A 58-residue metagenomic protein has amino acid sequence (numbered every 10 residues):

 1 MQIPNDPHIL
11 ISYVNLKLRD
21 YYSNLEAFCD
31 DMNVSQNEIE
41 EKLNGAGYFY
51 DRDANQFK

Functional and structural regions predicted by a protein language model:
M1-D20, N24: N-terminal acidic leader/helix
F28-C29: Short alpha-helical "recognition helix" segments of helix-turn-helix
N33-F57: Short, charge-rich amphipathic interface segments used for partner binding and complex assembly
